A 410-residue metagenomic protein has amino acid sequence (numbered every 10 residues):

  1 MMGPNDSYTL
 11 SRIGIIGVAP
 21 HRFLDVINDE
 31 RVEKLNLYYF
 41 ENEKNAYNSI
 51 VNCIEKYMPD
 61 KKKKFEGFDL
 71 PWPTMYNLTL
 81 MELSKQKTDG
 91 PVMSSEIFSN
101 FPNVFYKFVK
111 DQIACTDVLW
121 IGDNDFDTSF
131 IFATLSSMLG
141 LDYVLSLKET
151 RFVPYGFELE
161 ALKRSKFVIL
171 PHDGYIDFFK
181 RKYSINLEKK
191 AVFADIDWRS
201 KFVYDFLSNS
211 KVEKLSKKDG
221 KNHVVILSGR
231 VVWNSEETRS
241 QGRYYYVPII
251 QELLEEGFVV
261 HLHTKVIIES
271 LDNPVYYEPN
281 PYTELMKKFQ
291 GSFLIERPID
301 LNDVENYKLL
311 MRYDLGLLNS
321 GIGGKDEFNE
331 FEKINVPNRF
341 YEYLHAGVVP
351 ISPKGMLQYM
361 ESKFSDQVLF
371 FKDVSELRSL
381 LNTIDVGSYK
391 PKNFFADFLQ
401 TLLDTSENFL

Functional and structural regions predicted by a protein language model:
M1-S84, V247-V259: N-terminal subdomain of nucleotide-sugar transferases
P91-I97, F108-T128, V144: Short N-terminal targeting/anchoring amphipathic segment
V118-D125, A133-F152, F167-L170: Active-site proximal beta-strand in glycosyltransferases
Y155-G156, R164-K190, S200-F202, Y359-M360: A short, active-site helix/loop in glycosyltransferases that binds the activated sugar's phosphate group
D195, K201, F206-L207, K372-S375 (+1 more regions): A charged, aromatic-enriched C-terminal amphipathic alpha-helix characteristic of glycosyltransferases across folds
R199-N306: Conserved catalytic-core segment of nucleotide-activated headgroup transferases in glycan assembly
S235-T238, D300-H345, S352-S362: Nucleotide-sugar-dependent
F364-F371: A short acidic/histidine/glycine-rich donor-binding loop in glycosyltransferase catalytic cores
